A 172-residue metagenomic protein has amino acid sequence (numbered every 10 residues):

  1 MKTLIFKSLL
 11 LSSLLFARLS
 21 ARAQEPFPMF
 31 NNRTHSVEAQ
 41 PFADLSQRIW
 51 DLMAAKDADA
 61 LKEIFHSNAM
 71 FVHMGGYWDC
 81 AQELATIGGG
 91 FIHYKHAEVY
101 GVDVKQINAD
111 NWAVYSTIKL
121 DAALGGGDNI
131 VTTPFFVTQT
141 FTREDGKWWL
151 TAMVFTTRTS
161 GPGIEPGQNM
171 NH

Functional and structural regions predicted by a protein language model:
M1-K7: Positively charged n-region of N-terminal signal peptides that target proteins for export
K7-A17: Bacterial N-terminal signal peptides
A23-I64, I164, Q168-H172: Short, low-complexity N-terminal intrinsically disordered segments enriched in polar/charged residues
Q24-E25, P134-G167: Short beta-strand edge/turn micro-motifs at domain boundaries
A58-N108: A solvent-exposed, acidic/Ser-Thr-rich amphipathic alpha-helical stretch
E83, I87, V99-K105, I118-L120 (+2 more regions): Hydrophobic/aromatic beta-strand elements that line small-molecule binding cavities or substrate pockets in beta-rich
V104-A113, F141-K147: A short, structured loop/turn motif at beta-sheet edges
D110-A122: A short hydrophobic beta-strand element
